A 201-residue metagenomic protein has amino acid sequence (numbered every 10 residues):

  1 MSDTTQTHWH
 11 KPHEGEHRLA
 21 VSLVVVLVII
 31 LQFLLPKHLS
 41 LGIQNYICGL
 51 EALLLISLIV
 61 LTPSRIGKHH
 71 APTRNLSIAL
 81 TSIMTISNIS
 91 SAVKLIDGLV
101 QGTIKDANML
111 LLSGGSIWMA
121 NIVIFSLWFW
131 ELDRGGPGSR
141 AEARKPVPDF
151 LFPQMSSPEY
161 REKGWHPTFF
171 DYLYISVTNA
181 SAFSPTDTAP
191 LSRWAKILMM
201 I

Functional and structural regions predicted by a protein language model:
W9-V24: N-terminal membrane topogenic signal
V25-Q32, L55-L58, T81-K94, G98 (+4 more regions): Helical transmembrane-bundle signal
Q32-N45, S64-G67: Short, hydrophobic transmembrane alpha-helix segments
L41-I56, R74-T81: Loop-to-helix transition at the N-terminal end of transmembrane alpha-helices
L61-S90, T103-I104: Hydrophobic/aromatic-rich structural module bridging two neighboring secondary-structure elements via a short loop
L99-G138: Pore-domain transmembrane helices of cation channels
F125-Y172: Outer-pore turret/helix-boundary of cation channels
H166-I201: Pore domain of cation channels
